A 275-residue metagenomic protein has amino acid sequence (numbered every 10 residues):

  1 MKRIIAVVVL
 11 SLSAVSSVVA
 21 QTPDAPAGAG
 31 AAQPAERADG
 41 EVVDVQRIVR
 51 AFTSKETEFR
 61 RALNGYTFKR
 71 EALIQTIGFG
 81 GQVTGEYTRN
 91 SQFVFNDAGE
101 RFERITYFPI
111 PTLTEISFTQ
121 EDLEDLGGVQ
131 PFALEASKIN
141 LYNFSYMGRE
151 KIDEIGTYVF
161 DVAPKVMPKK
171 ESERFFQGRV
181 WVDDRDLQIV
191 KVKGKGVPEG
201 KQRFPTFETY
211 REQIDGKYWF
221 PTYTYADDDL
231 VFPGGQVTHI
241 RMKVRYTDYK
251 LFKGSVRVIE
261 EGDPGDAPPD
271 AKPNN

Functional and structural regions predicted by a protein language model:
M1-I4: Positively charged n-region of N-terminal signal peptides that target proteins for export
A6-S17: Bacterial N-terminal signal peptides
Q21-F176, D184-K191, V197-P205, Q213-P221 (+1 more regions): Structured extracytoplasmic
